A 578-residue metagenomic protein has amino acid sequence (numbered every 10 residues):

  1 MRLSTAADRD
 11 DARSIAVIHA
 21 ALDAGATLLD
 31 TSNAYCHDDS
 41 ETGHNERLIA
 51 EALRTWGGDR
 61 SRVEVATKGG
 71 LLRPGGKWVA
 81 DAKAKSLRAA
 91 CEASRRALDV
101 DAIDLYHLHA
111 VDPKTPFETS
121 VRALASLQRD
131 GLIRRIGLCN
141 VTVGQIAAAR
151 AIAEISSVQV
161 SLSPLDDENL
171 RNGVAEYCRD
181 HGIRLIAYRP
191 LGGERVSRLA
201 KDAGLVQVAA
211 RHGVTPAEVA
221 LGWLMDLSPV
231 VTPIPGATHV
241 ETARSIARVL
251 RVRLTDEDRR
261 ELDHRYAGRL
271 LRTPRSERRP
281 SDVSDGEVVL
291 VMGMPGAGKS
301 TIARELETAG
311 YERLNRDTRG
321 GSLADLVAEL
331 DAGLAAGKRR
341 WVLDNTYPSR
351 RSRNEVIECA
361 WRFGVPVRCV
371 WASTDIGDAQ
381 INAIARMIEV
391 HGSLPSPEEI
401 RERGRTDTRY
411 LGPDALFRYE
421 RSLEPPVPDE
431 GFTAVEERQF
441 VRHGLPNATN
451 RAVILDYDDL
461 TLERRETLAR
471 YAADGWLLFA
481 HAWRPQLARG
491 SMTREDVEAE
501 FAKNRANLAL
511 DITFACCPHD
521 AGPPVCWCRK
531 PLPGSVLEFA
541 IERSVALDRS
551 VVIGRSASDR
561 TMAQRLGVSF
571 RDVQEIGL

Functional and structural regions predicted by a protein language model:
M1-R62: N-terminal binding-site loop/beta-alpha segment at the start of enzyme catalytic domains that lines or forms
T5, H37, V111-S281: Beta/alpha (TIM)-barrel catalytic core signal, keyed to glycine-rich beta->alpha loops juxtaposed to Asp/Glu that bind
G137, L468-F501, T513-H519: Substrate-recognition element of Asp-dependent hydrolases with the DxDx(T/V) motif
A297-S352, G377: Conserved substrate/cofactor phosphate-moiety recognition/catalytic segment in nucleotide-dependent phosphotransferases
F363-A383: Conserved phosphate-donor/acceptor-positioning beta-strand/loop module used by diverse small-molecule
D378-R451, P518, P524-I541, A557-S569: Conserved GTP-binding G-domain of TRAFAC-class P-loop NTPases and closely related GTPase folds
A448-R464: Asp-based phosphoryl-transfer active-site loop
L487, A499-R549: Substrate-recognition "cap/lid" segment bordering the active-site pocket of phosphatases
